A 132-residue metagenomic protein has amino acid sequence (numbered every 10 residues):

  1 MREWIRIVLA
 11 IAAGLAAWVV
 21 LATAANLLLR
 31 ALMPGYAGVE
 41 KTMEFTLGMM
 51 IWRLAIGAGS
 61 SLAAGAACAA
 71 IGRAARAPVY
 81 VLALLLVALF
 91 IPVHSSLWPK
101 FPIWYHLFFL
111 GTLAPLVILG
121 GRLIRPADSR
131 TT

Functional and structural regions predicted by a protein language model:
M1-T132: Juxtamembrane/disordered regions of integral membrane proteins
